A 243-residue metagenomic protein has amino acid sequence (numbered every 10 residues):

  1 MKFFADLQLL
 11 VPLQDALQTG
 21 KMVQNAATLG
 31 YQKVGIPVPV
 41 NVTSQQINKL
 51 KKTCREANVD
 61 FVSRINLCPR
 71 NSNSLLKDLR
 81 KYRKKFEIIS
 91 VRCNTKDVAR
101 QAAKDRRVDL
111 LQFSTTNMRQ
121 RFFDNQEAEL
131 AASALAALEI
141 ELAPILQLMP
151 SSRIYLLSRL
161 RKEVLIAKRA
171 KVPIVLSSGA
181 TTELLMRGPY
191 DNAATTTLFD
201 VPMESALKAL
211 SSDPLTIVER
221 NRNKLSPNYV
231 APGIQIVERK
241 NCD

Functional and structural regions predicted by a protein language model:
M1-V34, N41-A57, N73-F86, D97-D243: Charged catalytic cores and adjacent phosphate/nucleic-acid-binding surfaces used for phosphate/nucleic-acid chemistry
F61-K77, I88, R92-T95: A glycine-rich, hydrophobic loop/mini-helix early in the fold
